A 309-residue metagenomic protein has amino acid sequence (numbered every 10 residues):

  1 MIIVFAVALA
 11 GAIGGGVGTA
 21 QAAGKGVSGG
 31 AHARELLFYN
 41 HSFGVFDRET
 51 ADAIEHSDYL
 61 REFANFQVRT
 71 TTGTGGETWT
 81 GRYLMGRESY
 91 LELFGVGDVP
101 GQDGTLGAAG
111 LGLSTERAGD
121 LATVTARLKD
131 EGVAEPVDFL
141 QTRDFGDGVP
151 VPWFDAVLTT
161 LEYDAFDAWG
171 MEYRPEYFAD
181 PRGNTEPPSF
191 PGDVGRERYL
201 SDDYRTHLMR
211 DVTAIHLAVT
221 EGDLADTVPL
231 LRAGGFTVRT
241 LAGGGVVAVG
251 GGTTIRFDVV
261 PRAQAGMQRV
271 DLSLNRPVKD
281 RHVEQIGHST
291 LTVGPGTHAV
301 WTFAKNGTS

Functional and structural regions predicted by a protein language model:
M1-A23: Secretory targeting and sorting signals
S28-A31, D202-Y204: Short beta-strand/turn micro-motifs at beta-sheet edges
G29-N40, Y59: Hydrophobic, proline/glycine-rich low-complexity stretches
A33-E35, P100-D103, T206: Short consensus segments that form the blades of beta-propeller domains, in both extracellular/periplasmic
Y39-T50, G101-E131, R210-G222, R262-G287: Vicinal oxygen chelate
F46-Y90, V96-G97, F166, M171-G195 (+2 more regions): Core segments of cupin and vicinal oxygen chelate
T72, A126-R210, T237-G243, V247-S309: Vicinal oxygen chelate
T74, T80-T159: N-terminal accessory/assembly segment that mediates macromolecular interactions
